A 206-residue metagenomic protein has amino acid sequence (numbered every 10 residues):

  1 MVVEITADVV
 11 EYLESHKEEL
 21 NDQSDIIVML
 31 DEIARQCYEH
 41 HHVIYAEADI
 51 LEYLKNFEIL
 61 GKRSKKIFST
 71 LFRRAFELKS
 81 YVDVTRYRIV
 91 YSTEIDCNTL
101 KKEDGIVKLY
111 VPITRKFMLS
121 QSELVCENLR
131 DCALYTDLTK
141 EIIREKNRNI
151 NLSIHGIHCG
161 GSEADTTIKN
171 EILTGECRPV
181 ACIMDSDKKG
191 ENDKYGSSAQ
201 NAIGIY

Functional and structural regions predicted by a protein language model:
M1-Y206: Acidic, divalent-metal-binding catalytic cores of TOPRIM and closely related two-metal-ion phosphodiester/pyrophosphate
